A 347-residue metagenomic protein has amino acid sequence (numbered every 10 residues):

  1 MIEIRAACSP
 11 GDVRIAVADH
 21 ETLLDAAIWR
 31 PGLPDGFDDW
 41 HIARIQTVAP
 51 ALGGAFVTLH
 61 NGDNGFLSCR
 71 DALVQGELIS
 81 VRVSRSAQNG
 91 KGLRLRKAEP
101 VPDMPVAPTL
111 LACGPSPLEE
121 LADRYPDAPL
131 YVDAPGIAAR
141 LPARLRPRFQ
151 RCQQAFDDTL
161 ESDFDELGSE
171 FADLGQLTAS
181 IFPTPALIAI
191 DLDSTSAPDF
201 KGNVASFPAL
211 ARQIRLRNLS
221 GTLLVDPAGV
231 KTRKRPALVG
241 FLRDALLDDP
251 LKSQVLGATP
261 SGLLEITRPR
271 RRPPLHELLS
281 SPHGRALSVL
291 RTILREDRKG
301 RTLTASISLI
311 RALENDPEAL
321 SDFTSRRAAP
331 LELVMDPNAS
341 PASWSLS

Functional and structural regions predicted by a protein language model:
M1-I42, Q46-P50, L59-G62, V74-L78 (+3 more regions): Extended, charged alpha/beta regions that create polyanion-binding interfaces
I2, G53-A55, A87-L95, G175-L346: Conserved glycine-centered short motifs in functionally critical loops
C69-D71: Beta-strand-rich interaction surfaces with strong enrichment in secreted/lumenal proteins
L73-V74, R217: SF2 DExD/H RNA helicase N-terminal ATP-binding lobe
